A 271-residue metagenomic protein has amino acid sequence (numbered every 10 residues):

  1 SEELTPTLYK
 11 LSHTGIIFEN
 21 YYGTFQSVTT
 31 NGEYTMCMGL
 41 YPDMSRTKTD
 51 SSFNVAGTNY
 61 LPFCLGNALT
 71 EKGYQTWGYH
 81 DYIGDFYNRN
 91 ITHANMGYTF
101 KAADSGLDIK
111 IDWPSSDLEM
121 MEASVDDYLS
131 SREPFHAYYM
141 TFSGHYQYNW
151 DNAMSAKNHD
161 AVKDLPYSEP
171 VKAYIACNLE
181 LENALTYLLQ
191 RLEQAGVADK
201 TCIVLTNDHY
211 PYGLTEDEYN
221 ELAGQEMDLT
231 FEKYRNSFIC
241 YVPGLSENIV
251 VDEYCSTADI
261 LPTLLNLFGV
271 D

Functional and structural regions predicted by a protein language model:
S1-D271: Solvent-exposed soluble domains appended to multi-pass membrane proteins
